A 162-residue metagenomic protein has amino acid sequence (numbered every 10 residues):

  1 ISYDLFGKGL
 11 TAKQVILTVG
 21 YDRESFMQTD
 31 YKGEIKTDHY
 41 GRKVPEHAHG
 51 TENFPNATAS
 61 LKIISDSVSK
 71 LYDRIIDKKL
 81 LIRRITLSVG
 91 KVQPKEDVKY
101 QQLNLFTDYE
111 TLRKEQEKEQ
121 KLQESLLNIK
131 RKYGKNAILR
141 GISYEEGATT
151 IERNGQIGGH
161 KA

Functional and structural regions predicted by a protein language model:
I1-A162: Basic, low-complexity intrinsically disordered segments
